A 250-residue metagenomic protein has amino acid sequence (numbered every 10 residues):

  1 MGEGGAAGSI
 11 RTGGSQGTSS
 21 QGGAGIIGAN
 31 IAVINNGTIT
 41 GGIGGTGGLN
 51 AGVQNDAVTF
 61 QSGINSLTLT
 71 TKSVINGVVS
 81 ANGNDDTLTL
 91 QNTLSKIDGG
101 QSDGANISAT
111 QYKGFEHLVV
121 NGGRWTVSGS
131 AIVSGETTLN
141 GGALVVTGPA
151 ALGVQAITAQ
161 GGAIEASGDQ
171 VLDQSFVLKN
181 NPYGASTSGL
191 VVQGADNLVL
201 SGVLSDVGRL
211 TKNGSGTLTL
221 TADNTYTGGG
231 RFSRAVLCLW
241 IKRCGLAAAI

Functional and structural regions predicted by a protein language model:
M1-G2, T38-T40, K72-N76, T93-S95 (+2 more regions): Beta-rich extracellular carbohydrate-active architectures
M1-G28, T38-A57, Q61-S62, G77-N84 (+3 more regions): Glycine-centered low-complexity coil/loop motifs and glycine-rich tracts, especially the flexible linkers
E3, G42, Q61, N82 (+8 more regions): Extracellular repeat turn/loop positions enriched in glycine and acidic/polar residues, especially those that create
G23, I64, D85, A143 (+1 more regions): Consensus positions within tandem repeat domains that build extended binding/scaffold surfaces
I26, L49-Q54, N65-I75, G104-Y112 (+2 more regions): Surface-exposed loop/turn positions within long extracellular repeat scaffolds, especially the passenger domains
I26-G28, L204-T211: Extracellular beta-strand-rich solenoid/capping regions of secreted or surface-exposed proteins that bind or remodel
A32, N36, S66, D85-T110 (+4 more regions): GD-rich hexapeptide-repeat beta-solenoids
V119-N121, V192, G208-L218: Parallel beta-helix/beta-solenoid
